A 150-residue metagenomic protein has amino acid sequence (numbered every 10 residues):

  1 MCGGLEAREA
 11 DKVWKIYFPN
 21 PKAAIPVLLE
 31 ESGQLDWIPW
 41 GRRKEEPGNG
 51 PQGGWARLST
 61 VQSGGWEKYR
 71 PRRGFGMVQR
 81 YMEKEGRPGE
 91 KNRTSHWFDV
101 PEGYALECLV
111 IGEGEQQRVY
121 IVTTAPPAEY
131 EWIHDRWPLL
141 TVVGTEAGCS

Functional and structural regions predicted by a protein language model:
M1-S150: Short linear sequence motif anchored by a di-proline
